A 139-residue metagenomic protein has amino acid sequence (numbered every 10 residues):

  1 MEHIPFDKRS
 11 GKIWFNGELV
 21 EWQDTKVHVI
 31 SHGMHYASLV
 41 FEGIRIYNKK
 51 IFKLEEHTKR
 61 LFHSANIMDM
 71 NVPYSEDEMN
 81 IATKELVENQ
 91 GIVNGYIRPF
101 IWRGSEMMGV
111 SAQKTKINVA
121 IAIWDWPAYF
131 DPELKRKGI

Functional and structural regions predicted by a protein language model:
M1-I139: Conserved alpha/beta cores of soluble small-molecule-handling proteins
